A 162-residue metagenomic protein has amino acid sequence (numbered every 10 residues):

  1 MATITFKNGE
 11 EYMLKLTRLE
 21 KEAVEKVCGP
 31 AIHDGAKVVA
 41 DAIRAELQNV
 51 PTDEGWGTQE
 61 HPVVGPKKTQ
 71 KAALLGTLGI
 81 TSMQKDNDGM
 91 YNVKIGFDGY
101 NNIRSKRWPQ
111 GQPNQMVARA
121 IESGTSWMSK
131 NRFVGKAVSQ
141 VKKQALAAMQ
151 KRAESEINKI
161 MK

Functional and structural regions predicted by a protein language model:
M1-E25: N-terminal, Lys/Arg- and Ser/Thr-rich interaction peptides
E11-K15, A23, A73, M116 (+1 more regions): Exposed alpha-helical structural elements
L14, D41, K143, A147: Replace "anionic and nucleotidyl ligands
E25-S123, S155, M161-K162: Short, low-complexity, charged/polar segments at coil/turn and helix-coil boundaries
Q112-K162: Lipid-handling modules and contact-site tethers
